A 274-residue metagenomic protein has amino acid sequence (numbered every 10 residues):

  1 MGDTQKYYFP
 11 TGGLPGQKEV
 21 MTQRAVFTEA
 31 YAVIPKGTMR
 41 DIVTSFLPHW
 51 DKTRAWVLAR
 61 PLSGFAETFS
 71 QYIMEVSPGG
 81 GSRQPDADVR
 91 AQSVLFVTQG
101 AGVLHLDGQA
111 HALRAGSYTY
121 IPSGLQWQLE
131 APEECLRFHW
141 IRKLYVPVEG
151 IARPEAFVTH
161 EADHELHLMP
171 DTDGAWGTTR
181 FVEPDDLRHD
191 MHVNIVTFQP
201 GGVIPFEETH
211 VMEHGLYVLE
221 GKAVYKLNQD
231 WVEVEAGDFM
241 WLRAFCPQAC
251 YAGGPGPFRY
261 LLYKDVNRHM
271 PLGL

Functional and structural regions predicted by a protein language model:
M1-E67, L144-M191, G273-L274: A short, N-terminal "cap"/entry segment at the start of jelly-roll beta-barrel domains of the cupin/DSBH fold
K52-P61, S70-V89, T179-V182, N194-H210 (+1 more regions): Conserved short histidine dyad/triad with adjacent acidic residue
R90-V103, D107, V211-N228: Glycine- and acidic-residue-biased ligand/ion/polar-headgroup-sensing regions
A101-V103, Q126, C135, G215 (+4 more regions): Structural motif
G108-S123, N228-A244: Short acidic-glycine-tyrosine-enriched beta hairpin
A110, R114, S123-V148, A244-M270: Ligand-binding loop in jelly-roll beta-barrel domains
V158-Y225, W231-V232: Surface-exposed interaction/gating patches
